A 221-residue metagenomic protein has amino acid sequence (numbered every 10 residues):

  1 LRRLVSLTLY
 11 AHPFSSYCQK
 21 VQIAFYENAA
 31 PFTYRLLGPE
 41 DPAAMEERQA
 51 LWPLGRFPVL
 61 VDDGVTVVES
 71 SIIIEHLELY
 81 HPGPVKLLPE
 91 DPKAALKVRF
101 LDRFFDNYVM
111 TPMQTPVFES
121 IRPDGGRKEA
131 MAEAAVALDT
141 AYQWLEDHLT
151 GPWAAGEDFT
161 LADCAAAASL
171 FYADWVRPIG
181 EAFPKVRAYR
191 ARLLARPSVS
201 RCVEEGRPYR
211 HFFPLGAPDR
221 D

Functional and structural regions predicted by a protein language model:
R2-A132, V136-D139, P152-A154, R220: GST-like domain detector, emphasizing the conserved glutathione-binding G-site in the N-terminal thioredoxin-like
A11, C18, R35, Q143 (+4 more regions): Compositionally biased, intrinsically disordered low-complexity regions enriched in proline and serine
H12, G38, L161, G206-R207: Short, solvent-exposed turn/loop segments enriched in Gly/Ser/Thr/Pro and often Arg
M45, R122, I179, F212-P214: Residue-level signature of transmembrane alpha-helix interfaces in integral membrane proteins
E90, R201-Y209: Short, flexible loop/turn segments with low-complexity composition
F105-P197, C202-E204: GST-like fold's C-terminal all-alpha helical module
G206-D221: Acidic/histidine-enriched, glycine/proline-rich intrinsically disordered or flexible terminal extensions
